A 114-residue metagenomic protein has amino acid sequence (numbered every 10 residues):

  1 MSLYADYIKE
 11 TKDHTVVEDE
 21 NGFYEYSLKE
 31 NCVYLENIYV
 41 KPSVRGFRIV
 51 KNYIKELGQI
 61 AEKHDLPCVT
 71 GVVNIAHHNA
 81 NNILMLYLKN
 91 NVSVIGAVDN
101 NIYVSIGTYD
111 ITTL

Functional and structural regions predicted by a protein language model:
S2-G22: Conserved beta-hairpin
N31-P42: Conserved acetyl-CoA binding element of GNAT-fold acetyltransferases
V40, E62, V92-S93: Beta-rich extracellular carbohydrate-active architectures
V40, G46-Q59: Conserved acetyl-CoA-binding loop-helix of GNAT-fold acetyltransferases
A61-A76: Conserved GNAT acetyl-CoA-binding A-motif
I75-G96: Conserved active-site alpha-helix within GNAT-family acetyltransferase domains
G96-L114: C-terminal "cap" of GNAT-fold acetyltransferases
